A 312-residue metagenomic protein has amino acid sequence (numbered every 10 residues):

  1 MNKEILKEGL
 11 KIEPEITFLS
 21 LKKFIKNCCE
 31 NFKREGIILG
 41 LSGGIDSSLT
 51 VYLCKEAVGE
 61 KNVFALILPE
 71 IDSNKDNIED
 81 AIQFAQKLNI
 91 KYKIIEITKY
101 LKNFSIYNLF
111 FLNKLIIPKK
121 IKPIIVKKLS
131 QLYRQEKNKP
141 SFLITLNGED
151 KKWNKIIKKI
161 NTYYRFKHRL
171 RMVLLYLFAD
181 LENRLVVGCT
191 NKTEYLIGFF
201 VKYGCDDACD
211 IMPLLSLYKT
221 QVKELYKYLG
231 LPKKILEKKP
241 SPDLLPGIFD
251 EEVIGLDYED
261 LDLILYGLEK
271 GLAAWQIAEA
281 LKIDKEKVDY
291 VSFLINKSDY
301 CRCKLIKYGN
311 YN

Functional and structural regions predicted by a protein language model:
N2-L39, L49, L53-E56, K61-F64 (+4 more regions): ATP/NTP-dependent adenylation/nucleotidyl-transfer catalytic domains that generate, transfer, or process NMP-activated
G44: Conserved G/P- and acidic residue-centered "switch" motifs that form tight phosphate/ATP-binding loops in soluble
